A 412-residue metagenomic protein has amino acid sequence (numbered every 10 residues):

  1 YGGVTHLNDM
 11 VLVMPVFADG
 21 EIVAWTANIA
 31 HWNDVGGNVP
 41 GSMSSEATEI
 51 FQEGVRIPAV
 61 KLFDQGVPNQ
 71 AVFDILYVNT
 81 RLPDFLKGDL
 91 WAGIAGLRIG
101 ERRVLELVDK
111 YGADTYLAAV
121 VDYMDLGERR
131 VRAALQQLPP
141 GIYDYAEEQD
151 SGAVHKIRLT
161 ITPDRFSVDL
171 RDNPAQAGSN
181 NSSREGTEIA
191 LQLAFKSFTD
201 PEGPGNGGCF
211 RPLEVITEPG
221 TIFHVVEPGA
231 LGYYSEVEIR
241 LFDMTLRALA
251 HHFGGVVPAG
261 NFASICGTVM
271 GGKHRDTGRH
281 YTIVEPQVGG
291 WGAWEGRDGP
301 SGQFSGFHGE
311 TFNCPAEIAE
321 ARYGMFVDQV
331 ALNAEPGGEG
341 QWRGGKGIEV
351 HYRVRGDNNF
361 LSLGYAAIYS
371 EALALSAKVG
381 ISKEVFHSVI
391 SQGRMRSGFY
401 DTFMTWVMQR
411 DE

Functional and structural regions predicted by a protein language model:
Y1-L363, A367: Glycine/proline-enriched, intrinsically flexible loops and inter-domain linkers
L361-E412: Helical "substrate-binding/catalytic lid" subdomain of Rossmann-like NAD(P)-dependent dehydrogenases/reductases
